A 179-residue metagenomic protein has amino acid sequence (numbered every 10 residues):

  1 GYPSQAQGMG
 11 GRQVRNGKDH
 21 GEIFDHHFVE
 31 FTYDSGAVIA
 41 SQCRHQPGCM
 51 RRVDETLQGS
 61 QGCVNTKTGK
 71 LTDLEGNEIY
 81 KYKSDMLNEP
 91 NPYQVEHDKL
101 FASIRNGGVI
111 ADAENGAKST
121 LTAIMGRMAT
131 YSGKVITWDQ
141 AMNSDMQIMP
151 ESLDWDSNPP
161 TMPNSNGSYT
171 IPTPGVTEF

Functional and structural regions predicted by a protein language model:
G1-F179: Contiguous beta-strand/loop segments that form the cofactor/metal-binding neighborhood of enzyme cores
